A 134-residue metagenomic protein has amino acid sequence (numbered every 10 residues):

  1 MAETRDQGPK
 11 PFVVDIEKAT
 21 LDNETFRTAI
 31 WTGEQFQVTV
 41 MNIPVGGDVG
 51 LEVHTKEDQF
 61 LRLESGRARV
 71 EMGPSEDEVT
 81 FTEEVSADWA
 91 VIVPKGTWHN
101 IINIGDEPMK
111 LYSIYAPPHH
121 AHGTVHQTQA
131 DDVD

Functional and structural regions predicted by a protein language model:
M1-Q37, G50, E83, H126-D134: A short, N-terminal "cap"/entry segment at the start of jelly-roll beta-barrel domains of the cupin/DSBH fold
T39-T55: Conserved short histidine dyad/triad with adjacent acidic residue
V45, T55-E57, E64, K95 (+1 more regions): Short loop/turn positions at the edges of beta-strands in beta-sheet-rich folds
L51, V70-E71, V93, H99-G105: Short beta-strand His + acidic residue motifs that chelate non-heme Fe in jelly-roll/DSBH and cupin folds
K56-R69, G73-S75: Glycine- and acidic-residue-biased ligand/ion/polar-headgroup-sensing regions
F60, E107-G123: A short hydrophobic beta-strand segment most commonly corresponding to one strand of the jelly-roll/cupin
S75-P94: Short acidic-glycine-tyrosine-enriched beta hairpin
